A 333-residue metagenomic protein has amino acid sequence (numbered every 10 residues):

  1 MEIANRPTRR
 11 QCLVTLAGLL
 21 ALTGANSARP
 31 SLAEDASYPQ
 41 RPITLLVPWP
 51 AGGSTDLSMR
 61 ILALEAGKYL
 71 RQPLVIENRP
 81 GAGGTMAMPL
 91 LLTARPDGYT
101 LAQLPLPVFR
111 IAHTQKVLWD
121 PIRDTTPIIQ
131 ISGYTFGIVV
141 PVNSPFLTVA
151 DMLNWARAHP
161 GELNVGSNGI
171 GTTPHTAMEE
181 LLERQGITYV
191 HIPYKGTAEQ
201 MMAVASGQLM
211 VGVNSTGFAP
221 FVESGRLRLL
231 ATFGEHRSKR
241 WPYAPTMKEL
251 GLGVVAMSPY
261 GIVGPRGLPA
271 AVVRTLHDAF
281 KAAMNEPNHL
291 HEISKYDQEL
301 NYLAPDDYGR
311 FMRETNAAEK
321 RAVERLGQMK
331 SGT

Functional and structural regions predicted by a protein language model:
M1-G24: N-terminal secretory signal peptides
R29-D124, E162, I170, P174 (+4 more regions): N-terminal (or domain-start) structured segment
Q40-P42, E183-R184, Y189, A270-T333: An extracytoplasmic/periplasmic, membrane-proximal ligand-sensing/linker region
P50-G52, L106, P141-F146, S167-T172 (+4 more regions): Short coil/turn segments
L57, I61, M86, L90 (+12 more regions): Extracytoplasmic/secreted proteins, especially bacterial periplasmic and envelope-associated proteins
T93-Y99, H113-E199, M247, M257-E292: Hinge/capping helix and adjacent helix->loop/strand transition within the periplasmic-binding protein
G133, F218-N285, E314-A317, S331-G332: C-terminal lobe and pocket-closing loops of periplasmic/extracytoplasmic Venus-flytrap solute-binding proteins
